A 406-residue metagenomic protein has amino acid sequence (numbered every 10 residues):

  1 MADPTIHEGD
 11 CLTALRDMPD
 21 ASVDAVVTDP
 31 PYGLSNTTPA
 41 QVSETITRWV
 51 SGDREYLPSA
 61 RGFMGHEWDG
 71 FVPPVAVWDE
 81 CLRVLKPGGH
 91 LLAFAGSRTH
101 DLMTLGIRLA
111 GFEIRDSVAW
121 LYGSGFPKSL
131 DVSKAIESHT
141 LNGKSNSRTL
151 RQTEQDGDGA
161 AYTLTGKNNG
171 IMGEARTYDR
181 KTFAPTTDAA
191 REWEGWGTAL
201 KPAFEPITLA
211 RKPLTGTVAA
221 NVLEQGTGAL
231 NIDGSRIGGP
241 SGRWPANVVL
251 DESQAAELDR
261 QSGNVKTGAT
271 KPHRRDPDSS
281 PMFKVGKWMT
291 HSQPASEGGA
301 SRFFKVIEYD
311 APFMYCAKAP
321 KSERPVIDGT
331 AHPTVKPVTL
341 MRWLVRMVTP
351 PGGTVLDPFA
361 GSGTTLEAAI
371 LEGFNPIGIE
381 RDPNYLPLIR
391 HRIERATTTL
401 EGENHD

Functional and structural regions predicted by a protein language model:
A2-D406: Core catalytic lobe of class I
